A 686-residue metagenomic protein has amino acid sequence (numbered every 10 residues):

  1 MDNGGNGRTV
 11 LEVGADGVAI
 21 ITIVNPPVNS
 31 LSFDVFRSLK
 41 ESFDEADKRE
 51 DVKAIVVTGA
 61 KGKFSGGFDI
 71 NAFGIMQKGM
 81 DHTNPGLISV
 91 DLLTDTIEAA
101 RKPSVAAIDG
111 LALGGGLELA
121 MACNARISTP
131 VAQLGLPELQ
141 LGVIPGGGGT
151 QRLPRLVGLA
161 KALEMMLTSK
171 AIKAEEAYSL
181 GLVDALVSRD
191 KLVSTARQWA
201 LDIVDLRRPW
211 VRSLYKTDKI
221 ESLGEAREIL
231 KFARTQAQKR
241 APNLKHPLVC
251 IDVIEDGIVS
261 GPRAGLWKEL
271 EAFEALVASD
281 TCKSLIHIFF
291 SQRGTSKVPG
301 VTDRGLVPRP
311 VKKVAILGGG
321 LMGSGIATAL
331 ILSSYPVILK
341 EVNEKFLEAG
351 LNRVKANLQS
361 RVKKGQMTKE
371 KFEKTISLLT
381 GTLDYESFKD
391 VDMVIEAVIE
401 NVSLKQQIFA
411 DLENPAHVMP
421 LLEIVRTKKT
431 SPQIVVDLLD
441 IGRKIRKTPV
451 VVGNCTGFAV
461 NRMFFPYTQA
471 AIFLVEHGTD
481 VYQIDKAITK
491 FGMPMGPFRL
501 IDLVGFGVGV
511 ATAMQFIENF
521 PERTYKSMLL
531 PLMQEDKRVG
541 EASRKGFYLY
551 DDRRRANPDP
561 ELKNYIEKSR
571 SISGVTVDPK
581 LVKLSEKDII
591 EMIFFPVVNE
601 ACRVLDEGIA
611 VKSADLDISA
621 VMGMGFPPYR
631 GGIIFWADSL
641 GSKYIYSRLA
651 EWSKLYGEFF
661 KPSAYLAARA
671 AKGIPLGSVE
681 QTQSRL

Functional and structural regions predicted by a protein language model:
M1-A60, D95: Conserved CoA-thioester-binding segment of acyl-CoA-metabolizing enzymes
G5-T9, G14, K78-M80, G86-S89 (+5 more regions): N-terminal glycine-rich phosphate-binding loop for ADP-containing cofactors
N25, D109, V131, V398-I399: Short glycine-/small-residue-rich Rossmann-like dinucleotide-binding loops
N25-V28, F73, D256-G257, P494: A short, flexible beta-alpha/helix-coil linker loop
R37, G59-D95, A112, Q140-V143: Glycine- (often His-adjacent) and acidic-residue-rich active-site loop that binds/positions the CoA thioester
A106, G110-G116: Gly/Ser-rich catalytic serine loop of serine hydrolases
